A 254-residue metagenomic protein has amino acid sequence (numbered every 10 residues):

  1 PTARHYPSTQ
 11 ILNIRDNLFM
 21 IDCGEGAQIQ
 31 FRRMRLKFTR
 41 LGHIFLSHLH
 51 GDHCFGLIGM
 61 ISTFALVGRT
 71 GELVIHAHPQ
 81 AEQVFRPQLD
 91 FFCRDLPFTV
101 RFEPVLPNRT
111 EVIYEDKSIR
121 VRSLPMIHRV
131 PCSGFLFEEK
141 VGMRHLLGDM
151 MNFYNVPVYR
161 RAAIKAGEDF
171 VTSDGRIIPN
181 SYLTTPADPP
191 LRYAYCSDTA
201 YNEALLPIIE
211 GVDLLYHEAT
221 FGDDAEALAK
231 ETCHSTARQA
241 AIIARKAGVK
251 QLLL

Functional and structural regions predicted by a protein language model:
P1-M34, T70-E72, F135-F137, T185-C196 (+1 more regions): Conserved beta-strand hairpin/beta-sheet module of binuclear metal-dependent hydrolase folds, prominently
I11, L106-L254: Metal-dependent phosphodiesterase/nuclease catalytic metal-binding core
R15, L41, V67-E72, K246-L254: Short, surface-exposed connector motifs at secondary-structure boundaries
R15-M20, G42-H50, A219-T232: Acidic/glycine-enriched edge-of-secondary-structure segments
I21-G24, L41-L49, H78, Y193-T199 (+2 more regions): Active-site neighborhood of phospho(di)ester-bond hydrolases with catalytic His/Asp-centered motifs
E25-H76, P104-L106: Active-site metal-binding motif and surrounding structural segment of the metallo-beta-lactamase
A81-F85: Short, charged/polar "capping" segments at the starts of alpha-helices and the immediately preceding loops
F92-L106: A glycine-rich helix N-cap at a beta->alpha junction
